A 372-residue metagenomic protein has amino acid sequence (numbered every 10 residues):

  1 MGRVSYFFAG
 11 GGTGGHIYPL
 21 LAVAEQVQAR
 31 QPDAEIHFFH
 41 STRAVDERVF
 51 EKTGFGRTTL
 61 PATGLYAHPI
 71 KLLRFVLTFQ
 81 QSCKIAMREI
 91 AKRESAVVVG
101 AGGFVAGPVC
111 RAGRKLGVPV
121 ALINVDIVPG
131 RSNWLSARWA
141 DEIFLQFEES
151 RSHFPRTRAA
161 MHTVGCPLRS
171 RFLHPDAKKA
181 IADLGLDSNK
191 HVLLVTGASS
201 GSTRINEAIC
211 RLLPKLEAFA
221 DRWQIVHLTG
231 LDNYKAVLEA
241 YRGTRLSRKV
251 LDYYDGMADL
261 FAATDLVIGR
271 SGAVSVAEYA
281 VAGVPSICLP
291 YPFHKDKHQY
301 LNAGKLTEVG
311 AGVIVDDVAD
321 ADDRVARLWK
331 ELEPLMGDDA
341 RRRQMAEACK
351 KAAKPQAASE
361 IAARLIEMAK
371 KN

Functional and structural regions predicted by a protein language model:
R3-G11, D33-T78, V164-P167, L231-N233 (+1 more regions): Conserved nucleotide-sugar phosphate-binding/catalytic loop shared by glycosyltransferases and other
Q28, I85-V98, A106-A121, W134-R138: Glycosyltransferases and closely related glycan-assembly transferases that use nucleotide-activated donors
E35, G56, R114-K178: Active-site-proximal region of nucleotide-activated glycan assembly enzymes, centered on histidine/acidic-rich loops
F39, A44, V49, T53 (+6 more regions): Donor-nucleotide binding loops and adjacent catalytic segments primarily of GT-B fold Leloir glycosyltransferases
L65-V97: An amphipathic, basic-hydrophobic alpha-helix
E94-V97, A262-A277, V284-P285: Acidic donor-binding loop of glycosyltransferase active sites
R341-P355: A short, well-ordered alpha-helix in the C-terminal region of glycosyltransferases
K354-N372: C-terminal alpha-helical cap of glycosyltransferases
